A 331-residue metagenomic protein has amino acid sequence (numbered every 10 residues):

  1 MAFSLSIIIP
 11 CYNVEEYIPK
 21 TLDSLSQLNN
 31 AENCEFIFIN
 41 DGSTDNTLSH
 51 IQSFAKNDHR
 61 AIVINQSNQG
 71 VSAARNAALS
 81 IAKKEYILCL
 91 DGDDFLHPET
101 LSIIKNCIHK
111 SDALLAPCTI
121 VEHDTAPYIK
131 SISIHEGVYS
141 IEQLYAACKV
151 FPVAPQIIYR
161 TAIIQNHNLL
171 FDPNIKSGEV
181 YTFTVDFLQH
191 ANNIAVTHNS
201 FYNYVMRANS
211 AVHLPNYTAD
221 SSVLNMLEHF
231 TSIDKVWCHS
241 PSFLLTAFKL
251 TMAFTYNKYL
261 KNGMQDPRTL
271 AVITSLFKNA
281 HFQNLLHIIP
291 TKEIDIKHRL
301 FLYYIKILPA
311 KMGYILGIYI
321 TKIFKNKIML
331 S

Functional and structural regions predicted by a protein language model:
I9, N33-G42, I62-S67, G92: Short beta-strand/loop segment that forms part of the nucleotide-sugar
V14-Q27: Short, well-formed alpha-helical segments that are part of the catalytic scaffolds of diverse glycosyltransferases
S24, N40-S49: A conserved acidic beta->alpha catalytic loop
Q66-A82: Glycine-rich, basic loop-to-helix element that forms the pyrophosphate-binding segment of sugar-nucleotide handling
V71, G92-T197, Y202-A219: Donor-binding/catalytic cores of nucleotide-activated saccharide and glycerol-phosphate transferases/polymerases
I87: Short aromatic/hydrophobic "clamp" motif used to bind/position activated sugar donors
S200-R207, L214-T246, T251-T255, Y259-F282: Catalytic core of nucleotide-sugar-dependent glycosyltransferases
M264-S331: Membrane-interface aromatic/basic loop that binds lipid-linked glycans or pyrophosphate carriers, typified by
